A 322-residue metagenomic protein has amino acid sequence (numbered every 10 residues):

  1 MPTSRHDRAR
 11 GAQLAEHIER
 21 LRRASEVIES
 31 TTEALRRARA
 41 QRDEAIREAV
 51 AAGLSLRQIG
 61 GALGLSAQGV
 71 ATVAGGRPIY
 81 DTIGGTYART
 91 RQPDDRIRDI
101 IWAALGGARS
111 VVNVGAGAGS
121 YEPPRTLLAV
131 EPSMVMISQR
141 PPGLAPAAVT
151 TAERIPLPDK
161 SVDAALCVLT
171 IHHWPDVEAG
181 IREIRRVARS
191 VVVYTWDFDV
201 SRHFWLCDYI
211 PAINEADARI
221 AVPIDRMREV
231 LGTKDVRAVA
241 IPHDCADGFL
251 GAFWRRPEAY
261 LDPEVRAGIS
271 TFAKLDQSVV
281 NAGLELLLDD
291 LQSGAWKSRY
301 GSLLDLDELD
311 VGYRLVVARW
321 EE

Functional and structural regions predicted by a protein language model:
E19-E44: Short, Lys/Arg-enriched anionic-surface-contact patches
G76-V112, M134-Q139, D208, R255: Conserved class I S-adenosyl-L-methionine
S110-I155, A179: Class I SAM-dependent methyltransferase SAM/SAH-binding core
L166: A conserved beta-strand element that flanks and buttresses the S-adenosyl-L-methionine
L169-H173, T195: Short catalytic micro-motifs in class I SAM-dependent methyltransferases
E178-V191: A short glycine-rich, Lys/Arg-flanked "PGG" loop and its adjoining helix->strand segment in the class I
S190-D225, D244-G251: Conserved class I S-adenosyl-L-methionine
D235-E322: Conserved Class I S-adenosyl-L-methionine
